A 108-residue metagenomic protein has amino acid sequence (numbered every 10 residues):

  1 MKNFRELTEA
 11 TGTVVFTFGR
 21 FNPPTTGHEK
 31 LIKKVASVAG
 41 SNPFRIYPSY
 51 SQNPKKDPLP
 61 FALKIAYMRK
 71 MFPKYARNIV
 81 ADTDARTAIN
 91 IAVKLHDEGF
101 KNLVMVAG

Functional and structural regions predicted by a protein language model:
K2-G108: Nucleotidyltransferase catalytic core that binds NTPs
